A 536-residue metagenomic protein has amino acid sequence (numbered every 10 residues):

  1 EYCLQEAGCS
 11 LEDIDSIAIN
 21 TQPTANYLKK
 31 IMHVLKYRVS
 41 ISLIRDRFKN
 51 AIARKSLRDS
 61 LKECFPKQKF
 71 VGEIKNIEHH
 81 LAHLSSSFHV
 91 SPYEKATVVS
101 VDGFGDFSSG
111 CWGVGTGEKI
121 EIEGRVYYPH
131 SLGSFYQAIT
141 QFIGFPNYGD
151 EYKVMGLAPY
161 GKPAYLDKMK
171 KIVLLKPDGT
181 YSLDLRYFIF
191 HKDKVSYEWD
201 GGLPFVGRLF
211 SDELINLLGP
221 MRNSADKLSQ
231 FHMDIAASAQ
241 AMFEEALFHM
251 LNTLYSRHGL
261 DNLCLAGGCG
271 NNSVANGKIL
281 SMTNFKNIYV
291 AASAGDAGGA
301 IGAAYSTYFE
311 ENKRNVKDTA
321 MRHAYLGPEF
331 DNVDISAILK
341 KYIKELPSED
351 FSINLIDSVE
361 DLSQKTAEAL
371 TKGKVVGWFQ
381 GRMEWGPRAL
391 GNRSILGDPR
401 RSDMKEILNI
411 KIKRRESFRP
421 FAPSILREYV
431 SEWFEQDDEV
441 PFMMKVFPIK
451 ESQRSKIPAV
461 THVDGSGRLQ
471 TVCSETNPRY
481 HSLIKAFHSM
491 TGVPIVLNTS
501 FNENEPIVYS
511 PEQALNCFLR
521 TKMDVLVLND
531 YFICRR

Functional and structural regions predicted by a protein language model:
E1-Y27: N-terminal cofactor/phosphate-binding cores enriched in small/glycine residues, especially glycine-rich loops such as
L4, A237, N504: Short, flexible active-site loop motifs that bind/organize anionic cofactors or intermediates
A7-S10, K30-L43, K49, R54 (+8 more regions): Flexible beta->alpha loop and helix N-cap segments adjacent to enzyme active/binding sites
R222-A236, Q240-E245: Helix-hairpin-helix/helix-loop-helix acidic hairpins
A237-L263: Phosphate/ATP-binding catalytic cores across multiple sugar-kinase/actin-like superfamilies, primarily ASKHA
